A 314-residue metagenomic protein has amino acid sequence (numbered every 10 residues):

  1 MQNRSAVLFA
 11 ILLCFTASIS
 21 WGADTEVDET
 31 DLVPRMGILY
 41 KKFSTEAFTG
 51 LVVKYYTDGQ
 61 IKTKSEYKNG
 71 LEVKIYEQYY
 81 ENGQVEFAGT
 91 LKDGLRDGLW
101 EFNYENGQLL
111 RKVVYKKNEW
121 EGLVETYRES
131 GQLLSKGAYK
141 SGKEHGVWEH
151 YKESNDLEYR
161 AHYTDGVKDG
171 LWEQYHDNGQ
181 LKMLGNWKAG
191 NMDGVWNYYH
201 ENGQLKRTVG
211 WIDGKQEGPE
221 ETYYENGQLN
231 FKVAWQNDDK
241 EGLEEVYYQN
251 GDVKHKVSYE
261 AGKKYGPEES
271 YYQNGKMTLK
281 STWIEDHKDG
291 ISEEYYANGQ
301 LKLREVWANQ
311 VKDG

Functional and structural regions predicted by a protein language model:
M1-L8: Bacterial N-terminal signal peptides that target proteins for export
F9-S18: Bacterial N-terminal signal peptides
S18-G314: Glycine/tyrosine- and acidic-biased, solvent-exposed loop/turn segments at the edges of beta-strands
